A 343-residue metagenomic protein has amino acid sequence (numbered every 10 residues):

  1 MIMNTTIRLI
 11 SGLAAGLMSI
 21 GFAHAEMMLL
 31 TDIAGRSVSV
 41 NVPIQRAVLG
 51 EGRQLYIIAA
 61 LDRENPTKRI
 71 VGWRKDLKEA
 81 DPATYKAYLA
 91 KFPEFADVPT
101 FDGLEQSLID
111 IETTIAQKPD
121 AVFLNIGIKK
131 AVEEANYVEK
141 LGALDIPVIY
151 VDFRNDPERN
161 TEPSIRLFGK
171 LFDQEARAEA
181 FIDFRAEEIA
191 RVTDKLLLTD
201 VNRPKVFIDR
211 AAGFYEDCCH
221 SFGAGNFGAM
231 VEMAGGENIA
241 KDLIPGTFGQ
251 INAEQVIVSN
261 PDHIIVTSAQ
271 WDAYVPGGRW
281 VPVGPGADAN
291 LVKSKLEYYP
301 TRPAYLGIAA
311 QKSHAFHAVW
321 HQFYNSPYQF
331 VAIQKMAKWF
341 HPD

Functional and structural regions predicted by a protein language model:
M1-S11: Bacterial N-terminal signal peptides that target proteins for export
S11-I20: Bacterial N-terminal signal peptides
A23-A60, A176-D209, D343: Bacterial Sec-exported substrate-binding components of ABC uptake systems
I33-G35, V98-D110, I244-A253: Short helix-initiation/N-cap motifs at beta->coil->alpha
L55-Q117, A121, N125-K130: A short, structured surface patch at a secondary-structure boundary
K75-A83, I126-N136, V151-S164, T199-A229: Extracytoplasmic ligand-binding site segments that recognize negatively charged/polar headgroups
D102, D156-K170, D183, D194 (+1 more regions): Structured C-terminal subdomain patch of bacterial secreted/periplasmic proteins
C219-G246: Alpha-helical, coiled-coil/dimerization segments enriched in small aliphatic residues
